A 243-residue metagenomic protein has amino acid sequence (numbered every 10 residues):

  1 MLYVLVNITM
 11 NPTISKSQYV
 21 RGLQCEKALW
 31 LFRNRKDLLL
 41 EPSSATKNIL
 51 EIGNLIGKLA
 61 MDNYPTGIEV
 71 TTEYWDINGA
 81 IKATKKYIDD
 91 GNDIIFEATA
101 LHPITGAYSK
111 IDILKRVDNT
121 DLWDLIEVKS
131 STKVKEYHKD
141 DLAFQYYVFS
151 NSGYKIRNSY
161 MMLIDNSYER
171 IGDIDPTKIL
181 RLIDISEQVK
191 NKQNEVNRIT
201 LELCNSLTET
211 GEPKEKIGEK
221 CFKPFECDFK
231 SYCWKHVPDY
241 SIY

Functional and structural regions predicted by a protein language model:
M1-N119, D239-Y243: Metal-dependent nuclease catalytic cores that hydrolyze phosphodiester bonds in DNA/RNA, characterized by
N48, I52, L101, T105 (+4 more regions): Conserved aromatic-histidine-acidic binding/catalytic patches
D93, D112, L122-D124, R157-Y160: Beta-sheet entry/capping signal
A98-H102, K115-V117, K129-T132, L163 (+1 more regions): Short, flexible loop/turn elements at secondary-structure junctions
A107-D140: Non-catalytic protein-protein interaction segments used by genome-maintenance enzymes to assemble and couple activities
K133-E136, V148-K230, H236: Metal-dependent nuclease catalytic regions and adjoining charged, substrate-binding loops involved in nucleic-acid end
D140-V148: Short amphipathic alpha-helical face segments that pack within enzyme cores and frequently flank/anchor catalytic
